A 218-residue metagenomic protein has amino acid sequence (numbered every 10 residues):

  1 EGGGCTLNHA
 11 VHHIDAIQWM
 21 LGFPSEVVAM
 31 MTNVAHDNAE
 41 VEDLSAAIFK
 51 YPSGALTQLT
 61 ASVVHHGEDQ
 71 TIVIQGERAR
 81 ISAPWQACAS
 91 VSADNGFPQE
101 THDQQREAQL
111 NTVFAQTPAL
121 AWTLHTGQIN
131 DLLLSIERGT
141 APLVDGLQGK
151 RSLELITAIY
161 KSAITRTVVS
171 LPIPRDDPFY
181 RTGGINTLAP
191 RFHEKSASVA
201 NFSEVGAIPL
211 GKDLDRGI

Functional and structural regions predicted by a protein language model:
E1-L56, A61-G67, V73, L147: Rossmann-like dinucleotide-binding domain that binds NAD(P)(H)
H12, A141-V144, E154: Short, conserved clusters of charged catalytic residues that mark active-site and nucleotide-handling motifs
H13-I14, I129-N130, I156: A general structural signal for well-ordered alpha-helical segments in protein cores
G22, L134-R138, I164: Residues at helix-coil transition
A46, Y51, V73-L147, V169-I218: C-terminal glycine/acidic-rich active-site capping loop/insertion
G67-E68, P84: C-terminal substrate-binding/catalytic lobe of Rossmann-fold NAD(P)-dependent oxidoreductases
S152-K161: C-terminal hydrophobic helical "lid"/dimerization subdomain of Rossmann-like NAD(P)H-dependent oxidoreductases
K161-V168: A short N-terminal helical cap/helix-turn-helix that marks the beginning of AMP-binding/adenylate-forming
